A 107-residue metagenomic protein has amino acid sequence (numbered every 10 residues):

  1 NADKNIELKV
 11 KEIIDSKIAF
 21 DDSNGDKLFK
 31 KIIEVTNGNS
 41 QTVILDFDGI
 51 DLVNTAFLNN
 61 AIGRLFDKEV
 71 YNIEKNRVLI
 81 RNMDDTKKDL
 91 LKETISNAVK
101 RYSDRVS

Functional and structural regions predicted by a protein language model:
N1-K9: Flexible, glycine-/charge-rich segments associated with ATP-binding catalytic modules
V10-V43, F47-V99: Amphipathic alpha-helical interaction surfaces in cytosolic regulatory modules
S103-S107: Extended, charge-rich low-complexity interaction segments
